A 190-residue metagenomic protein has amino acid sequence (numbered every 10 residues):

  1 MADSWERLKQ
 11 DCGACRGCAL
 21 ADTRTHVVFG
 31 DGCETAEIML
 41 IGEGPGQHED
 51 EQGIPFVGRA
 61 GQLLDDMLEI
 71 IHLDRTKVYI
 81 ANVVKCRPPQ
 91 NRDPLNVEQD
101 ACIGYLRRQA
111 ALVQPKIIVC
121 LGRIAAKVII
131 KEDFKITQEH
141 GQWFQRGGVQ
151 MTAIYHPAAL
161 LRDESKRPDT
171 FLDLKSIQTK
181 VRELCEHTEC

Functional and structural regions predicted by a protein language model:
M1-C190: A polyanion-binding, active-site-adjacent surface
